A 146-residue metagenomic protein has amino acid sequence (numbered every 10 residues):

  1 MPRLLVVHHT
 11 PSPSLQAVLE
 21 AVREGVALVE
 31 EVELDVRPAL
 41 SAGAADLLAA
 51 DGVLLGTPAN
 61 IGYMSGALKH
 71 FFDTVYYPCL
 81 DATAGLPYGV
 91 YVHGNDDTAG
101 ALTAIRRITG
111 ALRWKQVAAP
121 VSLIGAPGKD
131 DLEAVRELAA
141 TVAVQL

Functional and structural regions predicted by a protein language model:
P2-V26: N-terminal beta1-alpha1 ligand-phosphate binding loop
R3-L5, E33-D35, G89: A structural signal for isolated positions on well-ordered beta-strands in alpha/beta enzyme cores
T10-P13, I61, V92-D97, S122-G128: Short histidine/acidic/glycine/proline-rich micro-motifs that form metal- and phosphate-coordinating active-site loops
V18, A67, A101, D131-A134: Residues at alpha-helix caps and immediate loop-helix transition turns in enzyme cores, especially N- and C-cap
L19-V32, G110-K115: Short helix-loop-beta junction
V29, G43, K115-L146: Glycine-rich phosphate/pyrophosphate-binding loop and the adjoining helix
E31-S41: A short beta-strand-loop structural module common to alpha/beta enzyme folds
A39-Q116: Helix-loop-strand module that forms the ligand-binding subsite of alpha/beta enzymes
